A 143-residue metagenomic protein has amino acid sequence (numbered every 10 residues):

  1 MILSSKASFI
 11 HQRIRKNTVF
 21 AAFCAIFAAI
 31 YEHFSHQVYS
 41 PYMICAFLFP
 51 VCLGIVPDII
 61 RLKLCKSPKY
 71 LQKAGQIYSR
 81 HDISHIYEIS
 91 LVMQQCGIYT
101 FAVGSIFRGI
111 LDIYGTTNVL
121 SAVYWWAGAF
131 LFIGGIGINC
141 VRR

Functional and structural regions predicted by a protein language model:
M1-L3, K73-Q76, V141-R143: Short, charged juxtamembrane terminal tails flanking transmembrane helices
I2-S5, L62-K63: C-terminal ends of transmembrane helices
S5-Q12, V38, Y78-V92, V119: Juxtamembrane loop-transmembrane helix junctions in multi-pass integral membrane proteins, especially the extracellular
Q12-F34, P41-P68, S90-L111, V123-R142: Hydrophobic cores of alpha-helical transmembrane segments in multi-pass integral membrane proteins
K63-I86: Flexible loop linkers connecting adjacent transmembrane helices in multi-pass alpha-helical membrane transporters
L71-G75, N118-S121, W125: Generic alpha-helical propensity signal that fires on short helical segments and nearby coil/disordered stretches
D112-T117: Membrane-interface helix termini and inter-helical loops of multi-pass transporters
